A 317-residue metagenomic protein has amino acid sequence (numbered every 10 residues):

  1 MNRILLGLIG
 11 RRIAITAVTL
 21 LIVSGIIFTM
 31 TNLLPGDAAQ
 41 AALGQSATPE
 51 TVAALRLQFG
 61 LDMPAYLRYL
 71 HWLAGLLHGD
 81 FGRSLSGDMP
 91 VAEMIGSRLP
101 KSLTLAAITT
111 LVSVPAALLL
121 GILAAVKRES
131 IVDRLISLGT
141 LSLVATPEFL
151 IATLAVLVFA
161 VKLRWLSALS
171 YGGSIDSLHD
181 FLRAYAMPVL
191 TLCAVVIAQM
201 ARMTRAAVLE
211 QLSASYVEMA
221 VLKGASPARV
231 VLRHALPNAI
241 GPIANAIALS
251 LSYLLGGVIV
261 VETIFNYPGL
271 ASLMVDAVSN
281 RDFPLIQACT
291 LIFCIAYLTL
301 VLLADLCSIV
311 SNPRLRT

Functional and structural regions predicted by a protein language model:
N2-L8, A17, I95-V132, E148 (+1 more regions): Alpha-helical transmembrane segments of integral membrane proteins, especially multi-pass inner/plasma-membrane
N2-M30: Charged, compositionally biased N-terminal leader segments and the immediate start of the first structured element
L5-G10, Y69-D80: A short amphipathic helical element positioned immediately N-terminal to and/or at the very start of a transmembrane
T19-L70, L163-A184: Hydrophobic alpha-helical transmembrane segments of membrane transport/permease proteins and related membrane-embedded
L21-I26, A65, A107-L111, L154-V158 (+2 more regions): Hydrophobic alpha-helical transmembrane segments of multi-pass integral membrane proteins
I26-L33, M63, H71-A74, L138-L169 (+2 more regions): Membrane-water interface segments at the C-terminal ends of transmembrane alpha-helices in multi-pass inner-membrane
M30-L34, A42, S46-A47, L76-L77 (+9 more regions): Hydrophobic aliphatic residues
A74-I108: Individual transmembrane alpha-helix segments
